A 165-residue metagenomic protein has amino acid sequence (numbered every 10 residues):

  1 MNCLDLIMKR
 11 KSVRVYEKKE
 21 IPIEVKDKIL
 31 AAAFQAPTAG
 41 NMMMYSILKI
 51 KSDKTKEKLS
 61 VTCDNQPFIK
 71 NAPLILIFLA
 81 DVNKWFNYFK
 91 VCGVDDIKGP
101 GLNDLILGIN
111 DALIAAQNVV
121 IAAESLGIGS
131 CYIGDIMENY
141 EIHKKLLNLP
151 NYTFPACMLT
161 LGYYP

Functional and structural regions predicted by a protein language model:
M1-N87: N-terminal amphipathic, basic helical "cap/leader" segment at the start of enzyme domains
R10, I29-Q35, L76, I97-L146: Small-aliphatic-rich amphipathic alpha-helix that forms the alpha element of a beta-alpha
L48, G134, L161: Conserved residues at the C-terminal ends of beta-strands
P67-F78, L147-P165: A glycine-rich helix N-cap at a beta->alpha junction
N87-D95: Short, flexible, mixed-charge acidic loops at enzyme active sites
